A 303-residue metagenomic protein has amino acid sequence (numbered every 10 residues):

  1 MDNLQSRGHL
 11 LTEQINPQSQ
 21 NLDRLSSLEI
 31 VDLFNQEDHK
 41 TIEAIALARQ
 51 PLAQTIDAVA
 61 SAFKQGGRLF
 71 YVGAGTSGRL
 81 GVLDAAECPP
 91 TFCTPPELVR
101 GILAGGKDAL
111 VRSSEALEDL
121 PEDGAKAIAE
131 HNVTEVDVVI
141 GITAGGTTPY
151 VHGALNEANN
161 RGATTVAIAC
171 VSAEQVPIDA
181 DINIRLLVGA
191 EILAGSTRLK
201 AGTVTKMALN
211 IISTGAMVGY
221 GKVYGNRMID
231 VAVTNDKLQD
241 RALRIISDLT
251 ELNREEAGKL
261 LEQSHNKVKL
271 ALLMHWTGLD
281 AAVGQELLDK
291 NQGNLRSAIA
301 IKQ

Functional and structural regions predicted by a protein language model:
M1-A44: Cofactor-/ligand-binding subdomain signature composed of acidic, glycine-rich, tryptophan-containing flexible loops
L33-T41, G101-R112, Y224, E251 (+1 more regions): Gly-rich Lys/Arg/Thr-decorated short loops/hinges at beta-loop-alpha junctions or inter-strand turns that position
E37-L47, S113, V138-G141: Short, basic, glycine/proline-bearing loop/turn elements
L47-A62: A short, well-structured juxtamembrane/interface segment
A62-F63, A158: A generic structural signal for well-ordered alpha-helical segments
F70-A208, S213-Y220: Glycine-rich phosphate-binding loops that contact phosphosugars or nucleotide phosphates
I211, A216-Q303: Short, amphipathic alpha-helical interaction segments embedded in low-complexity terminal/linker regions of eukaryotic
